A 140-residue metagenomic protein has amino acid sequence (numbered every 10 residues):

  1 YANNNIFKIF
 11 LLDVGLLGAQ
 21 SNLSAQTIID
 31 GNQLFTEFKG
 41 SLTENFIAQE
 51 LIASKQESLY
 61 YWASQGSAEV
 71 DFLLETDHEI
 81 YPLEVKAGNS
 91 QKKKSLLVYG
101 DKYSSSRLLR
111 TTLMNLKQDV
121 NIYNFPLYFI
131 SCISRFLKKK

Functional and structural regions predicted by a protein language model:
Y1-D77: Accessory nucleic acid-recognition modules appended to NTPase machines
A48, I52, E84, L96-G100: Generic hydrophobic alpha-helical scaffold/packing signal
Y60, P82-V85: Short catalytic-loop micro-motif centered on adjacent basic/acidic residues
E79-Y81, R107: Structural motif
A87-Y128: Catalytic cores of nucleic-acid endonucleases
Y123-K140: C-terminal tail/extension regions appended to the core domain(s) of diverse proteins
